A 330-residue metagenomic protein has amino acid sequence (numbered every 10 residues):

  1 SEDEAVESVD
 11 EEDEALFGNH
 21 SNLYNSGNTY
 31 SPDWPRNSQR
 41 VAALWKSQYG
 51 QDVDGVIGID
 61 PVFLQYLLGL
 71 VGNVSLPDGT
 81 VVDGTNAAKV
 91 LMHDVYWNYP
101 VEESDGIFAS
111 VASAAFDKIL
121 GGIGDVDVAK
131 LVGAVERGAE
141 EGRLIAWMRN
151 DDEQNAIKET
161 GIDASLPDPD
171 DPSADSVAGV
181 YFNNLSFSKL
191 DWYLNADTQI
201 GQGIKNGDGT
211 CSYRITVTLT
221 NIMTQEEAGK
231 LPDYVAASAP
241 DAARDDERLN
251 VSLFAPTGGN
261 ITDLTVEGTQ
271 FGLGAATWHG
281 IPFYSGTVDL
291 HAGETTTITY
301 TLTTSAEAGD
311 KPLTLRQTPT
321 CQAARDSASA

Functional and structural regions predicted by a protein language model:
S1-S327: Non-catalytic, solvent-exposed segments at the cell envelope interface
